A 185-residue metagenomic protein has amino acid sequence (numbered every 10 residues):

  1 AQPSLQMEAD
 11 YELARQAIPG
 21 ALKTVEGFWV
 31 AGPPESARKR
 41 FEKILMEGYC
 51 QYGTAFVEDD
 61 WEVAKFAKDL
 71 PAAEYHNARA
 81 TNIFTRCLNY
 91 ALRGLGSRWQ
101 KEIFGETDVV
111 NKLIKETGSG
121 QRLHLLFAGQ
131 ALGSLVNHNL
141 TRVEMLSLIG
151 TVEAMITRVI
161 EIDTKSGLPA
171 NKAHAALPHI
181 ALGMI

Functional and structural regions predicted by a protein language model:
Q2-T24, A31-E35, Y49-K165, L177-I185: Short coil/linker segments at helix-helix boundaries
N171-L177: Aromatic-lined, polymer-binding surfaces characteristic of secreted/periplasmic polysaccharide-degrading enzymes
